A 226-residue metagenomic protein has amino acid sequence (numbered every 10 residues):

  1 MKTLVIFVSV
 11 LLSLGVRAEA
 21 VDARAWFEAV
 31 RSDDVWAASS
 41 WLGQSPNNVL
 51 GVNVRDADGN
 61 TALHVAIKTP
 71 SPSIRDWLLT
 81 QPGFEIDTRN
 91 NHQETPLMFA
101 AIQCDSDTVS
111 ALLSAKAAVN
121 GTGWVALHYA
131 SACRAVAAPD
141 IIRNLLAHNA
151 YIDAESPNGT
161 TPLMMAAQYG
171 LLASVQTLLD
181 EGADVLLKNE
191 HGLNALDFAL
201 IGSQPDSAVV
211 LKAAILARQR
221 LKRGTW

Functional and structural regions predicted by a protein language model:
V5-S13: Bacterial N-terminal signal peptides
A18-P46, L50-N53, A57-T61, K68 (+3 more regions): Intrinsically disordered, low-complexity regulatory segments in ankyrin-centric signaling systems
E19-A25, H148, E190-L193, F198-W226: Ankyrin-repeat-protein effector appendages
V21-W26, R55-T61, R89-T95, N120-Y129 (+2 more regions): Ankyrin-repeat boundary/"N-cap" motif
E28-D33, V65-S71, F99-D105, Y129-A138 (+2 more regions): Ankyrin repeat A-helix N-terminal signature
L42-L50, D76-E85, S110-A118, R143-Y151 (+2 more regions): Ankyrin repeat domain, specifically the short helix-to-loop turn at the C-terminus of the second helix of each repeat
G83-A132: A generic tandem-repeat structural signature
D153-F198: Ankyrin-repeat and related helical/solenoid repeat scaffolds used for protein-protein interactions
